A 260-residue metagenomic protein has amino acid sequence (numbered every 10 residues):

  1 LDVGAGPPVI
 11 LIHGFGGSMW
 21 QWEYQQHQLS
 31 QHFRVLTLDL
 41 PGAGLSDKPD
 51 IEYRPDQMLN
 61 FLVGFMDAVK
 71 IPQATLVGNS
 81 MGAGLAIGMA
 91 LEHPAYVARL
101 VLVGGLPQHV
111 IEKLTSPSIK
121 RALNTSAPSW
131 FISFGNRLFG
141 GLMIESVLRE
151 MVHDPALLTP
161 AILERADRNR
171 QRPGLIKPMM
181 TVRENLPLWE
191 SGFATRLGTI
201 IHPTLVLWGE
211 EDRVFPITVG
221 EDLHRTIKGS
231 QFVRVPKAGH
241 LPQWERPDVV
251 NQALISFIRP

Functional and structural regions predicted by a protein language model:
L1-L45: Conserved HGGG/HGGXW glycine-rich cap/lid loop of the alpha/beta-hydrolase fold
Y24, L36-M81, K113, Q252: Active-site loop/oxyanion-hole signature of alpha/beta-hydrolase fold enzymes
L91, A98-S133, R137: Flexible "cap/lid" loop of the alpha/beta hydrolase fold
I111-P117, G135-G198: Conserved alpha/beta-hydrolase catalytic His-Asp/Glu region
I162, F193, H202, P216-R225: Short alpha-helix in the alpha/beta-hydrolase fold that links the catalytic acid
I200, V206-W208: Short beta-strand/loop motif that positions the catalytic acidic residue of the alpha/beta-hydrolase fold
E211-F215: Acidic catalytic loop of the alpha/beta-hydrolase fold
S230-P260: Catalytic active-site module of serine/aspartate enzymes centered on a nucleophile-bearing elbow/loop
